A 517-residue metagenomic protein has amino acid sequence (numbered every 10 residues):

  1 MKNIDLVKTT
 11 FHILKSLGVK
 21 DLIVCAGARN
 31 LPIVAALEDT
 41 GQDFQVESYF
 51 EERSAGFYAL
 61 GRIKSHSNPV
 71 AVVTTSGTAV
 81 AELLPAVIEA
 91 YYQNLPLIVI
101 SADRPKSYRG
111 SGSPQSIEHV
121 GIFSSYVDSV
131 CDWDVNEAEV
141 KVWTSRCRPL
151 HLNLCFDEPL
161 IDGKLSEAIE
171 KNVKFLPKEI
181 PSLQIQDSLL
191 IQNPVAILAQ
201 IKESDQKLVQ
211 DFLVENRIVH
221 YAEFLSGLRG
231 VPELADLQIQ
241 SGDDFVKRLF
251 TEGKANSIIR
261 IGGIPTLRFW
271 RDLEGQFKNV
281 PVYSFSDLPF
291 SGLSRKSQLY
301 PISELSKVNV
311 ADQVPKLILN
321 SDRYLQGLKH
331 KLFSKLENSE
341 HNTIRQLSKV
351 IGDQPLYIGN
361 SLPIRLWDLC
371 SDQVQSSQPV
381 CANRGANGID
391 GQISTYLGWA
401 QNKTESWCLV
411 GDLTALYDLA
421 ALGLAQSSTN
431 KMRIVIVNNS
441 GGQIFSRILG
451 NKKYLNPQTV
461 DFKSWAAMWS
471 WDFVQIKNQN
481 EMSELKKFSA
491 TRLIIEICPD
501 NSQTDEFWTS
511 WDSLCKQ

Functional and structural regions predicted by a protein language model:
M1, D272-I364, S470-Q517: Phosphate/pyrophosphate-binding active-site segments
N3-V73, A81: N-terminal cofactor/phosphate-binding cores enriched in small/glycine residues, especially glycine-rich loops such as
V7-G18, C25-R29, I33-E38, D322-K403: Active-site diphosphate/adenylate-binding microenvironment
D21, K64-T74, V80-E82, E89-L95 (+4 more regions): Structural signature of the thiamine diphosphate
V46, V142-I191, I302, A311: Conformationally flexible catalytic loops at phosphate/diphosphate-handling active centers
K64, S76, E82, L198-Y283 (+5 more regions): Glycine-rich, anion-gripping cofactor-binding loops and their flanking helix/strand elements in enzyme active sites
A90, I100, S107-V120, S124 (+1 more regions): Thiamine diphosphate
A90, I100-V140, E223-L325, A425-S428 (+3 more regions): Glycine-rich, acidic loop regions that bind phosphate or pyrophosphate groups
